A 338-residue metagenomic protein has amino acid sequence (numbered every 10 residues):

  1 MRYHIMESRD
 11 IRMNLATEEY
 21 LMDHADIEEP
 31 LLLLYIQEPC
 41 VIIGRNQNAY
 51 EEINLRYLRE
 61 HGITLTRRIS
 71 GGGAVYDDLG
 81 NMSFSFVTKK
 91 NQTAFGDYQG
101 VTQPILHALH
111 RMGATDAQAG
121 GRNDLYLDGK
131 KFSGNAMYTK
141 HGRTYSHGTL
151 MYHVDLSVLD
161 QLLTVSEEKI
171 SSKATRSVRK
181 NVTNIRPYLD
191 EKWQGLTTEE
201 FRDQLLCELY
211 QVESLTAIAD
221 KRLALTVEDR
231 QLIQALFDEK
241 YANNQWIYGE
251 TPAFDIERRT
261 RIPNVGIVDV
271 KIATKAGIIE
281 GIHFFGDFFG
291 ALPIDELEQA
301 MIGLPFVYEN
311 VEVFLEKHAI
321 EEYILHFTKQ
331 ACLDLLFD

Functional and structural regions predicted by a protein language model:
M1-G96: N-terminal lobe of the biotin/lipoate ligase/transferase fold
R68-S83, L125-L127, K131, A136-T144: FAD-binding core of FAD-dependent oxidoreductases, characterized by glycine-rich FAD pyrophosphate-binding loops
N81-R122: Contiguous, small/hydrophobic- and glycine-enriched helical/loop subdomains that border and often "cap" functional
T88-A94, P187-G195, G286-G290: A generic structural motif
M112, H141-Y248, L292-D338: Long, positively charged amphipathic alpha-helical accessory segments at protein N-termini or as interdomain linkers
A119-G134, A224-F237: Beta-rich nucleic-acid/ligand-interaction surfaces
A136-M137, L150, T260, V268-G286: Short beta-strand elements
E228-K275: Structured beta-strand/loop patches that form or line metal/cofactor-binding pockets in enzymes
